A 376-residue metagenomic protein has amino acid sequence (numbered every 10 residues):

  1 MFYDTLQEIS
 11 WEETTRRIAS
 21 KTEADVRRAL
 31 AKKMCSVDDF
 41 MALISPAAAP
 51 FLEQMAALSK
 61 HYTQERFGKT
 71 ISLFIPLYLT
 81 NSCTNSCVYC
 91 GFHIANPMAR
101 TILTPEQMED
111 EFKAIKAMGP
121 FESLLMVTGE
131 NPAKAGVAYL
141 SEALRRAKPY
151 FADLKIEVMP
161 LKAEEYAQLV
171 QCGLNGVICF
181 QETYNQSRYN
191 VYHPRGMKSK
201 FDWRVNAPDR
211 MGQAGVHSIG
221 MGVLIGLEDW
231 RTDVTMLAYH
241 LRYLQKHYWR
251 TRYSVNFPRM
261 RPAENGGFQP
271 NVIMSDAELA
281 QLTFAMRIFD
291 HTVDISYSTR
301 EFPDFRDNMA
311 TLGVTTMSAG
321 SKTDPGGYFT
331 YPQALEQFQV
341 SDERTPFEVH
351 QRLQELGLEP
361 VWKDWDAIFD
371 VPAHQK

Functional and structural regions predicted by a protein language model:
M1-A48, K246-K376: Auxiliary Fe-S-binding modules of radical SAM enzymes
K32, S59, C87, C179 (+4 more regions): Conserved, mostly hydrophobic/aromatic
F51-S72: Short, charged low-complexity linear segments at domain edges
F67-Q107: Canonical Radical SAM [4Fe-4S] cluster-binding loop centered on the CxxxCxxC motif and its immediate flanking residues
I75, F112, L140-L144, Y166 (+5 more regions): Generic structural signal for well-ordered alpha-helices, preferentially at hydrophobic/aromatic core positions
I94-E109, I115-M211, H217-M221, I225-L227 (+1 more regions): Core AdoMet radical
L103, A135, Y139, R195-W203 (+4 more regions): Alpha-helix N-cap and loop-to-helix initiation/capping positions
A163-Q171, E228-R242, F302-L312: Catalytic cores of alpha/beta
